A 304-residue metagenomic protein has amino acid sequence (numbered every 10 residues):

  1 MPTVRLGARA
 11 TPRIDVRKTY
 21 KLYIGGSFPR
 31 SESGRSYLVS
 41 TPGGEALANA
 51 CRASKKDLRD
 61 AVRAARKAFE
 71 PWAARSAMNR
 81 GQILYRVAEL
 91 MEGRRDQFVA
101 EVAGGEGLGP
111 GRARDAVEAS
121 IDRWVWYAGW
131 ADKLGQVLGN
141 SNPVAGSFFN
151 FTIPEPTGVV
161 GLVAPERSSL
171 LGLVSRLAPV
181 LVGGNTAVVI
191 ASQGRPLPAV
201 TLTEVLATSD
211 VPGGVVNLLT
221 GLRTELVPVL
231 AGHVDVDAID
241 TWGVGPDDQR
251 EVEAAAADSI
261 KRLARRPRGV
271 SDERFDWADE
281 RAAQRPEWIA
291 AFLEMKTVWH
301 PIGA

Functional and structural regions predicted by a protein language model:
M1-F148: N-terminal Rossmann-like NAD(P)+-binding subdomain of aldehyde/semialdehyde dehydrogenases
P2-R5, R9-P12, D122-V137, F151 (+2 more regions): C-terminal segments
P42, G129-P212: Conserved small-residue-rich beta-alpha loop and adjacent elements that most often cradle the phosphate/pyrophosphate
A53, G105, D115-A119, Q193-L197 (+2 more regions): Short beta->alpha linker loops
F148, E225-L226: Short acidic active-site motifs
V163-A164, L219-T224, W242-V244, R266-R268: Glycine-rich beta-to-alpha transition loops that act as phosphate-gripper elements at the mouths of alpha/beta enzyme
A178-L181, V229, A255: Hydrophobic/aromatic ligand-binding patch that stacks against planar heteroaromatic rings of cofactors or nucleotides
A187-I190, N217-L219, A238-D240: Short hydrophobic alpha-helical runs that function as membrane-insertion/retention elements
